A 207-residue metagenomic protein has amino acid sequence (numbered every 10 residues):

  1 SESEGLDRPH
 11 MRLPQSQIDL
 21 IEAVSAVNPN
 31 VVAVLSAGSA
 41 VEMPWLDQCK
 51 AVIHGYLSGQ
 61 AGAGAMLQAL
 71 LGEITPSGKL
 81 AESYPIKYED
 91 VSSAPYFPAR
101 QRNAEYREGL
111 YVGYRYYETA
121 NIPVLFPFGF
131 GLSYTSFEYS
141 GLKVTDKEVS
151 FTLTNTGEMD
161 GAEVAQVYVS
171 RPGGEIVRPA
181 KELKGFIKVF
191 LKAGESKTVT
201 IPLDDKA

Functional and structural regions predicted by a protein language model:
S1-A207: C-terminal non-catalytic regions of proteins with extracellular/luminal or membrane-system context
